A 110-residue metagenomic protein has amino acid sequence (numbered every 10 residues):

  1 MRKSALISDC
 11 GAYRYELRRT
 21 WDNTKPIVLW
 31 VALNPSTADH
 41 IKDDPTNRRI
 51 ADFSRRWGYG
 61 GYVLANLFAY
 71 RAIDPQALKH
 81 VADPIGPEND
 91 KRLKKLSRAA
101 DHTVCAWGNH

Functional and structural regions predicted by a protein language model:
M1-D44: Active-site and ligand/interface coordination hotspots across diverse enzymes and nucleic-acid-associated assemblies
I27, G60-G61, H102: Residues at the starts of beta-strands that form the adenosine-phosphate
P35-S36, A69-Y70, H110: Short, solvent-exposed loop/turn segments at secondary-structure junctions
S36-G58: A short mixed-secondary-structure module that forms the rim of ligand-binding clefts
K42, T46-I50, V63, N89-A99: Amphipathic alpha-helical interface surfaces
G60-Q76: Short connector loops at secondary-structure junctions
A72, L78-H110: Glycine/proline-rich loop-helix segments at beta-alpha junctions forming the active-site rim of enzyme cores
